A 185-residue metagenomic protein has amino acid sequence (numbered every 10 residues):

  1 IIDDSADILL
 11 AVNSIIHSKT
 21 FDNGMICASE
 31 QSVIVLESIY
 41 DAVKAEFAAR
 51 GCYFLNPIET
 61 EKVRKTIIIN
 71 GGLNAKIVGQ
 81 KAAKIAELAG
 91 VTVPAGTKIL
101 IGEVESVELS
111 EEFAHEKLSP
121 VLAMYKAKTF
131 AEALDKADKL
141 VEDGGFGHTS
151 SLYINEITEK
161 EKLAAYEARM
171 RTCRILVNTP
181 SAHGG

Functional and structural regions predicted by a protein language model:
I1-E108, A133-D135: ALDH superfamily catalytic-core signature
V91-G185: Conserved C-terminal structural/oligomerization subdomain of aldehyde/semialdehyde dehydrogenase
